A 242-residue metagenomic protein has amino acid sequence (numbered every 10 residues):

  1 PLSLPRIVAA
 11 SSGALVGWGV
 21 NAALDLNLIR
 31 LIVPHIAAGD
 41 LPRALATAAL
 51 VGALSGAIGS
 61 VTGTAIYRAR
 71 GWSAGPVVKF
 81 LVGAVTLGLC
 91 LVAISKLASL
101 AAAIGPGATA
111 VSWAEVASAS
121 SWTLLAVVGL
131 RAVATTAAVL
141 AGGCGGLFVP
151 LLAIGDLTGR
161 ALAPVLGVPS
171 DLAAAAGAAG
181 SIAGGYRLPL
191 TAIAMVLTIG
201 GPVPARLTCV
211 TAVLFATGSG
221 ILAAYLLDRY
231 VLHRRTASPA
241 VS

Functional and structural regions predicted by a protein language model:
P1-S242: Alpha-helical transmembrane segments and immediately membrane-proximal extracytoplasmic
